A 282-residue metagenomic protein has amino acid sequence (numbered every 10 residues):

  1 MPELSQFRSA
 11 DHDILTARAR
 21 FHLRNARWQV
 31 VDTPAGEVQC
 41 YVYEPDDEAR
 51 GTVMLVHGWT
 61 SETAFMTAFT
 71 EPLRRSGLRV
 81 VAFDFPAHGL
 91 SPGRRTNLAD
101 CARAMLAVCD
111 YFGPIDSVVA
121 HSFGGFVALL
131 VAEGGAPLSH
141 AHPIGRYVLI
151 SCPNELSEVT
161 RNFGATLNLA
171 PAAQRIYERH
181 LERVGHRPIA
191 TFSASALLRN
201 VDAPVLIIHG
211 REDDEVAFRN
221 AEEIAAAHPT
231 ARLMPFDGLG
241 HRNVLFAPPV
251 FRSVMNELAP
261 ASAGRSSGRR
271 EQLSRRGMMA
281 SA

Functional and structural regions predicted by a protein language model:
M1-D32, Y41: An N-terminal hydrophobic leader/cap segment in hydrolases
T63, T70-P92: Conserved alpha/beta-hydrolase
R95-D116: Alpha/beta-hydrolase active-site loop
A120, G124-A128: Gly/Ala-rich beta-loop-alpha elbow adjacent to hydrolase catalytic centers
P137-R187: Hydrolase active-site cap/lid region
V201, I207-H209, D213: Short beta-strand/loop motif that positions the catalytic acidic residue of the alpha/beta-hydrolase fold
D214-N220: Conserved alpha/beta-hydrolase "acid-adjacent" motif
L239-P249: Catalytic histidine-centered segment of alpha/beta-hydrolase-like enzymes
